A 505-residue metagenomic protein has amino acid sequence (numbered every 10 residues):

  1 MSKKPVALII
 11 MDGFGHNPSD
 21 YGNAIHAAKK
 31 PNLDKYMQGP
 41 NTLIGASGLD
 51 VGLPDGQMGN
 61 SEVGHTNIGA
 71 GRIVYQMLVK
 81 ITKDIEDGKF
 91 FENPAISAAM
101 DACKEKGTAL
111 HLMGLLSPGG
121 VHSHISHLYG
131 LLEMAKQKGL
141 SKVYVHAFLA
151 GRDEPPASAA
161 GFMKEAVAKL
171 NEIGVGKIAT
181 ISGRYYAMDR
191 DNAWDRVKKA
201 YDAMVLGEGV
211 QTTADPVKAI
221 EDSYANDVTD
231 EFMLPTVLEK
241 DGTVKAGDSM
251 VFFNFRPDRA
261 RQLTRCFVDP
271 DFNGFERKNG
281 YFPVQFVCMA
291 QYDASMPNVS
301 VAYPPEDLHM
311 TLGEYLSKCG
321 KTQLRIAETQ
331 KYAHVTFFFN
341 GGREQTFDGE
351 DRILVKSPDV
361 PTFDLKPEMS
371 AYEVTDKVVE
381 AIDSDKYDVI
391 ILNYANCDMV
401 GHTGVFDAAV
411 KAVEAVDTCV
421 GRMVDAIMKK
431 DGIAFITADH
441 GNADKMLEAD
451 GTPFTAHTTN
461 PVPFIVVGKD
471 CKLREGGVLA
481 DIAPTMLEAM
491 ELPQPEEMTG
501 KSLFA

Functional and structural regions predicted by a protein language model:
M1-A505: Feature captures the catalytic ectodomains and active-site-proximal regions of enzymes that hydrolyze or transfer
